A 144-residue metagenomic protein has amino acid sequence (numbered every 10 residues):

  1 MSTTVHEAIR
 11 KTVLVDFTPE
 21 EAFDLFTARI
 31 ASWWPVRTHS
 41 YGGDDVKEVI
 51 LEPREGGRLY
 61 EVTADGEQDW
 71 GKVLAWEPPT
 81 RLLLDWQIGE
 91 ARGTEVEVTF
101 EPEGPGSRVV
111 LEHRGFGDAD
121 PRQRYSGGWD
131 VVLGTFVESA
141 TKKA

Functional and structural regions predicted by a protein language model:
M1-D45: Hydrophobic ligand-binding cavity/cleft-lining segments
T3-V5, I50-L51, V73-L74, T99-E101: Short secondary-structure boundary/capping segments
T12, L83-V131, F136: Beta-strand/loop substructures that line and gate deep hydrophobic ligand-binding cavities in soluble
D16-E20, L74-P79, T99-R108: A short, structured loop/turn motif at beta-sheet edges
T27-A31, P78, G134: Solvent-exposed alpha-helix faces
S40, E138-A144: Short, highly charged C-terminal tails/helix-capping segments
D44-D85: Glycine-rich portal/gate segments that line the openings of hydrophobic small-molecule binding cavities
